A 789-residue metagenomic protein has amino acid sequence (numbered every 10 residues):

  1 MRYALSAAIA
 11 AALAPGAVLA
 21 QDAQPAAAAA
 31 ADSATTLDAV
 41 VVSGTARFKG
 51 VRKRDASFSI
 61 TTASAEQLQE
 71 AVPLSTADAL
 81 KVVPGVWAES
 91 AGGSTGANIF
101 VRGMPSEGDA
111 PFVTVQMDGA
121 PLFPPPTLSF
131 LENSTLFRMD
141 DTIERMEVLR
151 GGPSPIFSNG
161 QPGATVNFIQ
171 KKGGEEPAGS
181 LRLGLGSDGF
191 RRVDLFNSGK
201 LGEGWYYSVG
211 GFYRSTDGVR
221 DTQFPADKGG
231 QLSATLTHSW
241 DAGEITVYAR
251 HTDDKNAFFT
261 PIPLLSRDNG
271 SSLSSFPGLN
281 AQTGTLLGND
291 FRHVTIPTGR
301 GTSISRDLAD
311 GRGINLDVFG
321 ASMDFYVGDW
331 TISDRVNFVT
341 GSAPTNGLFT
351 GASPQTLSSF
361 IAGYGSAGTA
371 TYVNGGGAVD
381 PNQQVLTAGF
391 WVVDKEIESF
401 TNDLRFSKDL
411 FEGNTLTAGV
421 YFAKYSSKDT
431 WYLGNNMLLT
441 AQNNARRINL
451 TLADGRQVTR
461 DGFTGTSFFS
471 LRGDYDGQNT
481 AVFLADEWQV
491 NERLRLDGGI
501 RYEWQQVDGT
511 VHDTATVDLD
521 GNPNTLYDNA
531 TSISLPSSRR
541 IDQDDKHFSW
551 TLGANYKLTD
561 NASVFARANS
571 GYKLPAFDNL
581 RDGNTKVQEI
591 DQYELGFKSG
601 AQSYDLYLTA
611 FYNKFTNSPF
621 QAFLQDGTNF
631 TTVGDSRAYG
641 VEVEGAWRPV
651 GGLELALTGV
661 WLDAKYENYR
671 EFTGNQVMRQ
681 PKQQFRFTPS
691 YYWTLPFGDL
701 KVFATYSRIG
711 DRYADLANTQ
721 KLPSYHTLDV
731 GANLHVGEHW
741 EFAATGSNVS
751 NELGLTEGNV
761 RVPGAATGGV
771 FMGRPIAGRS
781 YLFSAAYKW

Functional and structural regions predicted by a protein language model:
D22-A23, D605, Y612-K614, T631-A717 (+2 more regions): Gram-negative outer-membrane beta-barrel transporters
A26, T45, K49, A77-P121: Extracytoplasmic beta-strand/coil segments of soluble accessory domains associated with Gram-negative outer-membrane
T76-A79, N98-G103, V113-Q116, N133-L136 (+3 more regions): N-terminal periplasmic accessory domains that precede and gate Gram-negative outer-membrane beta-barrel machines
P121-R150: Short acidic/polar hinge/loop motifs at secondary-structure boundaries that mediate gating or recognition
A178-S180, G184-T216, R220-N289, G311-Y326 (+1 more regions): Transmembrane beta-barrel wall of Gram-negative outer-membrane proteins
T237-S239, E244-V318, G347-W391, A445-Y475 (+1 more regions): Acidic/polar loop-and-plug regions of large Gram-negative outer-membrane beta-barrel proteins
I397-S399, D409, G413-Y425, S467 (+4 more regions): Structural signature of Gram-negative outer-membrane beta-barrels, strongest in the C-terminal barrel of TonB-dependent
T616, E654, S707-D715, N733-W789: C-terminal beta-signal and adjacent terminal beta-strands/loops of Gram-negative outer-membrane beta-barrel proteins
